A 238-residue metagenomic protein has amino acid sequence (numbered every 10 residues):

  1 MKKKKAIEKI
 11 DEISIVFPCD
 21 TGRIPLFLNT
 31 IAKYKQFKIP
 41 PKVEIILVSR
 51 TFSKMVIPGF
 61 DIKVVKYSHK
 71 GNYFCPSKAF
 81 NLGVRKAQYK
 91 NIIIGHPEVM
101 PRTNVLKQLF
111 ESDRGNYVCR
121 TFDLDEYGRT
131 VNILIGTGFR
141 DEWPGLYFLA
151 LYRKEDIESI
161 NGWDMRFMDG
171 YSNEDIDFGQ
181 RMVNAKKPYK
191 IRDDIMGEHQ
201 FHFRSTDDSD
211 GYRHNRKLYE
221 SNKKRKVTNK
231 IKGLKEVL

Functional and structural regions predicted by a protein language model:
F27, R166-L238: C-terminal catalytic/acceptor-binding lobe
N29-K42: Short, acidic, metal-binding catalytic loop of nucleotide-sugar glycosyltransferases
P41-F52, V65-H69: Short beta-strand/loop segment that forms part of the nucleotide-sugar
K70-A87: Glycine-rich, basic loop-to-helix element that forms the pyrophosphate-binding segment of sugar-nucleotide handling
K90-R102: Short beta-strand-to-loop acidic/aromatic patch adjacent to the donor-nucleotide binding site
N104-T121: Conserved donor-nucleotide/metal-binding helix-loop-beta segment in metal-dependent transferases, i.e., the alpha-helix
Y117-G136: Short beta-strand-to-loop element that shapes/binds the nucleotide-sugar donor at the catalytic cleft/hinge
I135-K154: A recurrent flexible, glycine/aromatic-enriched loop bordering the glycosyltransferase active site that acts as
